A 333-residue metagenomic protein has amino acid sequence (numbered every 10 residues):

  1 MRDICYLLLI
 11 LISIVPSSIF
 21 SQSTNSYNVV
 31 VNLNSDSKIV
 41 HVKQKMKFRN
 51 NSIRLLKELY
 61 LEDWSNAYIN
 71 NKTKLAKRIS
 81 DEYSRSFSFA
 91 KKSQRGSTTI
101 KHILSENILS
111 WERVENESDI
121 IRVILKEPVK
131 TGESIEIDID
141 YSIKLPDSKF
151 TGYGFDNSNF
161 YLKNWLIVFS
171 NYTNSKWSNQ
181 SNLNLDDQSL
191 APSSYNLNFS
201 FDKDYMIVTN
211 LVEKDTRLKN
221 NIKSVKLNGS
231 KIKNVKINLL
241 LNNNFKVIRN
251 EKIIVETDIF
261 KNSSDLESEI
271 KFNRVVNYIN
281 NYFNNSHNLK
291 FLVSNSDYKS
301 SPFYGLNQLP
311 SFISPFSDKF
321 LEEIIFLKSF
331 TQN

Functional and structural regions predicted by a protein language model:
I4-V15: Sec-dependent N-terminal signal peptides
I14, I19-H41, L55-K57: N-terminal, polar/Ser/Thr-rich
V29-N32, M46, S110-E112, I124-V129 (+2 more regions): Beta-strand-rich interaction surfaces with strong enrichment in secreted/lumenal proteins
F48-S52: Asparagine-centered strand-capping/turn motif at beta-strand->loop junctions
S65-L75, Y205-V208: Short aromatic-acidic-glycine turn motif
Y83-S97, K101-H102, E115, D119 (+1 more regions): Extended, low-hydrophobicity, Ser/Thr/Pro/Gly-biased non-transmembrane segments
K130-I139: Short Pro-Gly-centered flexible turn/kink motifs
L197, V247-N333: Juxtacatalytic substrate-recognition/specificity segment
